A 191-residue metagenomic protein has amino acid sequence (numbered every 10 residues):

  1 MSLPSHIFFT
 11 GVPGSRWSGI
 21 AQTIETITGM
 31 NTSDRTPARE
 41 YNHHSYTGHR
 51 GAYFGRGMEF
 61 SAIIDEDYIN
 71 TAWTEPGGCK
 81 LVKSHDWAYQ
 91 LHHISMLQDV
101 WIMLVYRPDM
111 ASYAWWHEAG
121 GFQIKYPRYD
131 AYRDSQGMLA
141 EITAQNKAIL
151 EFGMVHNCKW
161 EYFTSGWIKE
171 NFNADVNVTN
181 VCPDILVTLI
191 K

Functional and structural regions predicted by a protein language model:
M1-T74: PAPS-dependent sulfotransferase catalytic core
H6-F8, G78-K83: Residue-level preference for the first positions of well-ordered beta-strands
P76-C79, D134, L189-I190: Residue-level detector of alpha-helix boundaries and kinks
K80-N180: PAPS-dependent sulfotransferase catalytic domain
D175-K191: C-terminal accessory extensions appended to soluble enzyme cores
